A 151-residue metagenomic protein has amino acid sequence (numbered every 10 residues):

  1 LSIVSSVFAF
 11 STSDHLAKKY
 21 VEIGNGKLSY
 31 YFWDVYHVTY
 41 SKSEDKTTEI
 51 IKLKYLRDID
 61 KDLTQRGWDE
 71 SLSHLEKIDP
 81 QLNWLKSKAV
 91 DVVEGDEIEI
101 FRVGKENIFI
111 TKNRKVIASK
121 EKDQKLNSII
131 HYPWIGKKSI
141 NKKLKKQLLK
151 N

Functional and structural regions predicted by a protein language model:
V4-S6: N-terminal signal peptide c-region/cleavage motif recognized by signal peptidases
F10-N151: Terminal leader/tail segments of proteins
